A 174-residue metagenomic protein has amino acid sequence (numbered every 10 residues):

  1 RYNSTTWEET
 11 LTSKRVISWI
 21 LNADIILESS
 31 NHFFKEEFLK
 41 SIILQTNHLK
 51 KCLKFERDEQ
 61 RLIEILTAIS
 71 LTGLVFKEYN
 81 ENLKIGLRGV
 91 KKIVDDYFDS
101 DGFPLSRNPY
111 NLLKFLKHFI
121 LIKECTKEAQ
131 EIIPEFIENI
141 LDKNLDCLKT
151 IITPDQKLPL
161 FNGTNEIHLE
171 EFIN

Functional and structural regions predicted by a protein language model:
R1-L141: Aromatic-lined, polymer-binding surfaces characteristic of secreted/periplasmic polysaccharide-degrading enzymes
D155-N174: Amphipathic alpha-helical
